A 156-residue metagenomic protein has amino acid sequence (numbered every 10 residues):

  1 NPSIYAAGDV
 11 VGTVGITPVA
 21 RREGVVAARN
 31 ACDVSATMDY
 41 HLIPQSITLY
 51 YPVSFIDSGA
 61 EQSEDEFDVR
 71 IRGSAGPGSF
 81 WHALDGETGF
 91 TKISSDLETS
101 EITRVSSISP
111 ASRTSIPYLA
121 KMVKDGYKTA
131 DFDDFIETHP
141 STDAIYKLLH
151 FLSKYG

Functional and structural regions predicted by a protein language model:
N1-P2: Rossmann-fold NAD(P)-binding glycine/threonine-rich loop
D9-V10, F135: Short strand-loop junctions, especially beta-strand C-caps/beta-turns that link beta-sheets to coils or alpha-helices
V10-R113, K121, A144, H150-G156: Mid-to-C-terminal Rossmann-like scaffold of FAD/NAD(P)H-dependent oxidoreductases
D125-G156: Cysteine/selenocysteine-centered motifs that mediate thiol-based redox chemistry or coordinate metal-sulfur cofactors
